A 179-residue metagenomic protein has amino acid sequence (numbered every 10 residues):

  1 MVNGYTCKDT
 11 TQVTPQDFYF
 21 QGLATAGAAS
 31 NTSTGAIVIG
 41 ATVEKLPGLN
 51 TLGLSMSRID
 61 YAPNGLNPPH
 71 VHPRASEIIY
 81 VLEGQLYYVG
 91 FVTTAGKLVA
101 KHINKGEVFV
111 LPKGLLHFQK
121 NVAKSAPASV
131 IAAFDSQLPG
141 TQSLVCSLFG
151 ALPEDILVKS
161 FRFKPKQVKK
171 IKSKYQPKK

Functional and structural regions predicted by a protein language model:
M1-S57, P165-K179: A short, N-terminal "cap"/entry segment at the start of jelly-roll beta-barrel domains of the cupin/DSBH fold
V2-D9, V92-K97, K101, V110 (+1 more regions): Double-stranded beta-helix
G48, P68-H72, Y80, A100-H102 (+1 more regions): Short histidine-centered beta-strand/loop micro-motifs that create catalytic or ligand/metal-coordination sites
L49-G53, P73, S125: A generic fold-level signal
S55-S57, N67, E77, Q85 (+3 more regions): Core residues of folded domains in eukaryotic genome-function proteins
S57-D60, I78-V81, Y88-G90, F109-L111 (+2 more regions): Structural recognition of the beta-strand scaffold that forms the well-ordered cores of secreted hydrolase catalytic
A62-L66, H72-A95, K105: Glycine- and acidic-residue-biased ligand/ion/polar-headgroup-sensing regions
